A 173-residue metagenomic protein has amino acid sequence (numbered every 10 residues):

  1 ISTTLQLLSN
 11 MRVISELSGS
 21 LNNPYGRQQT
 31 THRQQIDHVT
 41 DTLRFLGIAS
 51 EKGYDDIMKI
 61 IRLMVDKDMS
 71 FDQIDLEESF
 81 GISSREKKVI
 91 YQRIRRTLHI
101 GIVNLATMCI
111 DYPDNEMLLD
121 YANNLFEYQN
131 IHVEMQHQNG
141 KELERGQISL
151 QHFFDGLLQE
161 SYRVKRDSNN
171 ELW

Functional and structural regions predicted by a protein language model:
I1-Q6: CheY-like receiver
L8-R12: Intrinsically disordered, low-complexity glycine/proline-rich and charged
V13-L98, I102, G140-Q147, Q151 (+1 more regions): C-terminal output/effector regions of signal-responsive regulators
A106, I110-W173: Charge-biased C-terminal accessory regions appended to nucleic-acid-, cytoskeletal NTPase
